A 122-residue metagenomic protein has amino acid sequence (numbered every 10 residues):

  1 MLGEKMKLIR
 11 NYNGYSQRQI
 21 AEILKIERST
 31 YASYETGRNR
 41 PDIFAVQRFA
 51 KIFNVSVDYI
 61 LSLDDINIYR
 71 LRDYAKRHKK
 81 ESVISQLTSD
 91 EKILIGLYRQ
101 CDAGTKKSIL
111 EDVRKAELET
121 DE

Functional and structural regions predicted by a protein language model:
M1-A75: Helix-turn-helix-like N-terminal two-helix hairpins of bacterial/phage DNA-binding regulators
I68-E122: Interfacial/linker helices and their anchor residues that mediate assembly or domain coupling
